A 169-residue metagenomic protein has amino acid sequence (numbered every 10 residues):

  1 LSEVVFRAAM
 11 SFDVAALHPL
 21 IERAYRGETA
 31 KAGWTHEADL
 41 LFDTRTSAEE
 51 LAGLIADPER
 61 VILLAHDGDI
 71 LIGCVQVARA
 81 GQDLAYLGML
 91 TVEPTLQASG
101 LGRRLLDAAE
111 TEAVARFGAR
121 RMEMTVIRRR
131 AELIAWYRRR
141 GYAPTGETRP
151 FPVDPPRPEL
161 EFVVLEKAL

Functional and structural regions predicted by a protein language model:
L1-A15, P19, V163, A168-L169: Conserved N-terminal entry element of GNAT/NAT acetyltransferase domains
E22-E50: Conserved GNAT-fold acetyl-CoA-binding loop/helix
T46-L63: A short helix-loop-beta-strand connector motif used in the catalytic cores of GNAT acetyltransferases and, in some
L64, I70-A78, Y86-T91: Conserved beta-strand in the GNAT
L64, L90-A98, V126-I127: A short, internal acetyl-CoA/4′-phosphopantetheine-binding micro-motif in the GNAT/acyltransferase core
R79-L90, Q97, R116-R120: A conserved beta-turn-beta hairpin within the catalytic core of GNAT-like acetyltransferases that forms part
R104-R121: Conserved acyl-CoA
G118-A143, E147-L169: C-terminal "cap" of GNAT-fold acetyltransferases
